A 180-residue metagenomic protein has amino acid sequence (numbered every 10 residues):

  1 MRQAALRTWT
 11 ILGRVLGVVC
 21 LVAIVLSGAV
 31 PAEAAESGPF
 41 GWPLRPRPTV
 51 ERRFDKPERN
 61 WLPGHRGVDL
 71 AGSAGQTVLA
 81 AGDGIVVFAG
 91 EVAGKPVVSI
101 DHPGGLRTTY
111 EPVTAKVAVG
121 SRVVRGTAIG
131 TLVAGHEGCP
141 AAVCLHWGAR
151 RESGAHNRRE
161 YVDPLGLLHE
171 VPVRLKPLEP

Functional and structural regions predicted by a protein language model:
R2-L6, A35-T49, A71, A118-R125 (+1 more regions): Acidic, glycine-rich catalytic/binding loops that coordinate metals and/or anionic ligands
V15-S27: Bacterial N-terminal signal peptides
I24-S37: C-terminal region of N-terminal signal peptides and the immediate post-cleavage residues of exported proteins
T49-A80: Short glycine/threonine/proline-enriched tight-turn/helix- or strand-capping micro-motif at secondary-structure
V68-L70, V97-P103, G148: Short, acidic/hydrophobic/Gly-rich beta-strand patch recurrent on exposed beta strands that often constitutes part
T77-V87, V117-A134: Short, well-structured beta-strand-loop connectors
A81-K116: Zn2+-dependent peptidoglycan hydrolase active-site motif and core
V87-E91, P96, T127-L145, S153: Flexible, gly/ser-rich surface segments that form the specificity/activation loops bordering the active-site cleft
